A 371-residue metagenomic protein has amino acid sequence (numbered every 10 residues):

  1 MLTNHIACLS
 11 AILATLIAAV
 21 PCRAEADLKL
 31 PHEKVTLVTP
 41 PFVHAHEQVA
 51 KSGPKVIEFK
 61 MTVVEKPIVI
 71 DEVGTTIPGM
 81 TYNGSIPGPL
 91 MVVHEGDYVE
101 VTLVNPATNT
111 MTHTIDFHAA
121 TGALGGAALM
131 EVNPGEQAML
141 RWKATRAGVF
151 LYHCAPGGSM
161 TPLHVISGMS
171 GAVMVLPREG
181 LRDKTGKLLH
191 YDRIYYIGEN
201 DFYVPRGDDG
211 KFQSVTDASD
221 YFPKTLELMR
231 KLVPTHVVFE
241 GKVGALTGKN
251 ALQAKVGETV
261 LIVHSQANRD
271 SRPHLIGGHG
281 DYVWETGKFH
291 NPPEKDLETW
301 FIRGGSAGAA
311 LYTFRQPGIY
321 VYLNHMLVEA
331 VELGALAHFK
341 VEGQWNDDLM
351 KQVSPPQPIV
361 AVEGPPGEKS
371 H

Functional and structural regions predicted by a protein language model:
L2, A24-H371: Copper-binding active sites and cupredoxin-like electron-transfer domains, recognizing His/Cys-rich ligand loops
A7-A19: Bacterial N-terminal signal peptides
